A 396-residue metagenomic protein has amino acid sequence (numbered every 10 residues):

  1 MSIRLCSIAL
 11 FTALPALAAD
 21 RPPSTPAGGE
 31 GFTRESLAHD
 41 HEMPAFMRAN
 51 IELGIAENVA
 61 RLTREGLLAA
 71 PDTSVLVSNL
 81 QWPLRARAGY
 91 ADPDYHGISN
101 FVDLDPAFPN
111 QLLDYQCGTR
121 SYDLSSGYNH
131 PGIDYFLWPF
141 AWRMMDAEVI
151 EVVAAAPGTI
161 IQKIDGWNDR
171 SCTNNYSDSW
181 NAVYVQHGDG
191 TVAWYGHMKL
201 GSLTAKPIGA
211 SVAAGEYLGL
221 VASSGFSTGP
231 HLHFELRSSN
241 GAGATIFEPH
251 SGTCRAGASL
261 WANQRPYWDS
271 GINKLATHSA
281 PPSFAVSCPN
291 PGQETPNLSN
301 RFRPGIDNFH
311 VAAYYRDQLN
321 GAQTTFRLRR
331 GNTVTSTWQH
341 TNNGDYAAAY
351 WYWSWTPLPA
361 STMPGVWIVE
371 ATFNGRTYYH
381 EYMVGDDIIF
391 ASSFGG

Functional and structural regions predicted by a protein language model:
M1-A9: Sec-dependent signal peptide recognition, specifically the positively charged N-region followed immediately by
A13-P15: N-terminal signal peptide c-region/cleavage motif recognized by signal peptidases
A19-A155, T245-Y350, V366, N374-G375 (+1 more regions): Polar/charged, compositionally biased leader and regulatory segments
N129-H130, D146-V149, V153-A205, T324 (+1 more regions): Zn2+-dependent peptidoglycan hydrolase active-site motif and core
Y135, C172-H187, T191, A210-S279: Conserved, short, structured surface segments that act as functional micro-motifs
L358-P364: Surface-exposed, short loops/turns at beta-strand junctions within beta-sandwich domains
A391-G395: Ser/Thr-rich, Pro/Gly/Ala-heavy low-complexity intrinsically disordered linkers and tails of secreted extracellular
